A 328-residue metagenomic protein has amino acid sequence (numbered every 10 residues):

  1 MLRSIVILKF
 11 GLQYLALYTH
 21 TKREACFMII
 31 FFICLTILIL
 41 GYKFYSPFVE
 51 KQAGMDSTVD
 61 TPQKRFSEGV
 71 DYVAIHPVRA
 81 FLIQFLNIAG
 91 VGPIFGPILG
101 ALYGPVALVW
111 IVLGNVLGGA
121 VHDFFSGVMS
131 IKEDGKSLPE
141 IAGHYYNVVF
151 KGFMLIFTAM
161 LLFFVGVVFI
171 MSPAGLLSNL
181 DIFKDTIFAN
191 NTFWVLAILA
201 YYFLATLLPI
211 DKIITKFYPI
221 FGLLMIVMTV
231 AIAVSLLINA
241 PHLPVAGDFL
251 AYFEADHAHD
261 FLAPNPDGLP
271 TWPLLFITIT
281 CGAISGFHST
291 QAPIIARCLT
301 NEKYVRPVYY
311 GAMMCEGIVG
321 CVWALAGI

Functional and structural regions predicted by a protein language model:
R23-E24, I37-I94, N301-Y304: Membrane-interface "cap" regions at the ends of multi-pass membrane proteins
F27, S178-T192, F217-Y218, L262-G268: Interfacial loop-to-helix junctions that mark the boundaries of transmembrane helices in multi-pass membrane
M28-K43, P47, G100-S130, F150: Extracellular loop-to-transmembrane helix junctions
C34-F44, T158, L162-G166, G222-N239 (+1 more regions): Selective recognition of specific alpha-helical transmembrane segments in multi-pass small-molecule
L38, G118-D134, L138-L207, T280-I284: Helix-loop-helix module between adjacent transmembrane segments
I75-G92, S235-H242, F253-A326: Hydrophobic, membrane-embedded alpha-helices of multi-pass small-molecule transporters
G100-V106, I131-S137, H144-V149, A296-R306: Juxtamembrane helix-boundary/capping and inter-helix hinge elements in multi-pass membrane proteins
G166-I170, A174-F183, T192-W194, A205-T206 (+1 more regions): Hydrophobic alpha-helical segments and their helix-loop junctions in multi-pass secondary transporters
